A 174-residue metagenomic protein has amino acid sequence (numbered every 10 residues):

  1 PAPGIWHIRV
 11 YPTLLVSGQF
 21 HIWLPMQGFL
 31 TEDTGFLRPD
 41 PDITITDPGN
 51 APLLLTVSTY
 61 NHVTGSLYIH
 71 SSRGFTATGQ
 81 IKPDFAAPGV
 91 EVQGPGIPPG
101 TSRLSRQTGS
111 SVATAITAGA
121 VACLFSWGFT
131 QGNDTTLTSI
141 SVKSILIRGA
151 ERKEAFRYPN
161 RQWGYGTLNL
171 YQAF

Functional and structural regions predicted by a protein language model:
P1-P95, R148-A150: Catalytic-core segments of hydrolase enzymes
I43, P52, G65, V112 (+4 more regions): Generic recognition of stable, solvent-exposed alpha-helical segments in well-folded globular domains
V63, G79, T114, L124 (+1 more regions): Basic, gly/Ser/Thr/Pro-rich low-complexity segments located predominantly at protein N termini
H70-R73, P95, A115, G166 (+1 more regions): Surface-exposed loop/turn and secondary-structure junction residues enriched for glycine/proline
H70-S72, G100, N160: Short, glycine/charged-enriched secondary-structure capping and boundary segments
S72, Q107, Q162-G164: Short glycine/serine/threonine-biased micro-segments
V90-Y158: Hydrolase catalytic cores
Y158-F174: C-terminal domain-closing interface element
